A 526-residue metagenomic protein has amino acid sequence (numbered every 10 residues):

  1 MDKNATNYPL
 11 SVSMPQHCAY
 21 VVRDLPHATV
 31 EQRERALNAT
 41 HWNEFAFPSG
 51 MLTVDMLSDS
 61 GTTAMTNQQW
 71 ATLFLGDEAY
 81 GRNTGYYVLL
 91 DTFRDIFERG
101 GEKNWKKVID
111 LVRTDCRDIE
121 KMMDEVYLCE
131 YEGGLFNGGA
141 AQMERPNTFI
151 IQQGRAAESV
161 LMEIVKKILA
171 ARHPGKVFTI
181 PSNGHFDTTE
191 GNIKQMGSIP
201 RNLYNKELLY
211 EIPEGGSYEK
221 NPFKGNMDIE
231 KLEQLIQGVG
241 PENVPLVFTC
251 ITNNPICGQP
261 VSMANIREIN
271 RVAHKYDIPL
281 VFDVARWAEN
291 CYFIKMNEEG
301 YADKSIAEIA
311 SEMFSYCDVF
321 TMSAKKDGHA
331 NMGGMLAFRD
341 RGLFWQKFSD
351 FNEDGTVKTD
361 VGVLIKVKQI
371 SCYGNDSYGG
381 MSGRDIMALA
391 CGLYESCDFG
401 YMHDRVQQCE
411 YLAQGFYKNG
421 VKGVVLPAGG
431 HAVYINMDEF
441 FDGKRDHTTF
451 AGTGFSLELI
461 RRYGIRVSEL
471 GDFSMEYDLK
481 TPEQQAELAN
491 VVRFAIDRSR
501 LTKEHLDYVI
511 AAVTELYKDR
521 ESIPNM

Functional and structural regions predicted by a protein language model:
D2-H41, D59, Q69, G81-V88 (+2 more regions): Conserved PLP-enzyme active-site core in the AAT-like
N38, E44-T66, K418-L426, T453 (+2 more regions): Anaerobic metallocofactor- and corrinoid-dependent redox/one-carbon enzyme cores, especially those from methanogenesis
A46-N67, A79-D91, Y477-K480: A structural motif shared across PLP-dependent enzymes of the aminotransferase-like
T72-G76: Aromatic- and Gly/Pro-rich donor/ligand-binding loops that form nucleotide- or phosphate-bearing donor binding pockets
G100, A171-R172, S396-C397, S474-M526: PLP-dependent enzyme catalytic core of the Aspartate aminotransferase-like
T252, F344, D442-A451, S499-Y508: Short, conserved charged micro-motifs
E410, Q414, T453-R461, D507: Feature representing long, continuous alpha-helical segments
G423-A495: Conserved PLP-binding catalytic core of the aspartate aminotransferase-like
